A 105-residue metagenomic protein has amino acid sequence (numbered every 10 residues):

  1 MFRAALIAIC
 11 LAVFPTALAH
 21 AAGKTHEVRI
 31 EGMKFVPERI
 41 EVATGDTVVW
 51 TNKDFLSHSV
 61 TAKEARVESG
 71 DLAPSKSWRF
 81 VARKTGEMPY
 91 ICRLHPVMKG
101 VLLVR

Functional and structural regions predicted by a protein language model:
F2, C10, A17-R105: Extracytoplasmic copper-binding redox domains, predominantly the cupredoxin/blue-copper superfamily
